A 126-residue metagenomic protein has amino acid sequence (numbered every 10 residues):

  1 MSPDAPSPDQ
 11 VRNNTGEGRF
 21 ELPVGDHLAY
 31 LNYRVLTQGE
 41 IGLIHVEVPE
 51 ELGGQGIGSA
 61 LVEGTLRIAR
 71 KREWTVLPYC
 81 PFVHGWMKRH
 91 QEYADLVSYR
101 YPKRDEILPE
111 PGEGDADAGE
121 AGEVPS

Functional and structural regions predicted by a protein language model:
S2-Y30, L36, E40, E50 (+2 more regions): Terminal substrate-recognition subdomain of acyl/acetyltransferases
V46-G53: A short, internal acetyl-CoA/4′-phosphopantetheine-binding micro-motif in the GNAT/acyltransferase core
G54-L66: Conserved acetyl-CoA-binding loop-helix of GNAT-fold acetyltransferases
